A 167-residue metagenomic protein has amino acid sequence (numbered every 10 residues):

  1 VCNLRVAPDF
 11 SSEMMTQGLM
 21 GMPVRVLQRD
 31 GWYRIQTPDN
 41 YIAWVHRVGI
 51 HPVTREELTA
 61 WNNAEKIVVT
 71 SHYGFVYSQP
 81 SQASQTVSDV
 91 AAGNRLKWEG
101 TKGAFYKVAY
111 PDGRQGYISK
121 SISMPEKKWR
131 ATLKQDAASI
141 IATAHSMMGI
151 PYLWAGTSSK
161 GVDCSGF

Functional and structural regions predicted by a protein language model:
V1, D9, M20-P23, Q28-D30 (+5 more regions): Boundary regions of SH3-family modules and the immediately adjacent low-complexity/disordered segments in eukaryotic
R5, V76-Q79: Core beta-strand residues in small-molecule sensory/regulatory alpha/beta domains
V6, W129, Y152-L153: Residue-level detector of alpha-helix boundaries and kinks
V6-A7, S11-E13: N-terminal post-signal-peptidase region of extra-cytosolic proteins
A137-F167: Catalytic cores of peptidoglycan-degrading enzymes
